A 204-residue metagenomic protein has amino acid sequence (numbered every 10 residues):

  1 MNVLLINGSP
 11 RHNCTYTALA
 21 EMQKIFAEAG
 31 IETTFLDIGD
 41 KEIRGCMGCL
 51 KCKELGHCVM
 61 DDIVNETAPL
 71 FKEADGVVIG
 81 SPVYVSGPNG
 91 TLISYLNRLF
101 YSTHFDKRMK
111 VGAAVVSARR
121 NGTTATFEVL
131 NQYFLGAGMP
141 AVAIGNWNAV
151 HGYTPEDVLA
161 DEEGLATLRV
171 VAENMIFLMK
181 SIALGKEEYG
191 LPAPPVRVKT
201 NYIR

Functional and structural regions predicted by a protein language model:
N2-A29: N-terminal beta1-alpha1 ligand-phosphate binding loop
I6-S9, I38, V116-R119: Cofactor-binding loop segments of dinucleotide-utilizing enzymes, especially the Rossmann-like FAD- and NAD(P)+-binding
K24-I31, G76, F100-H104, L135-M139 (+1 more regions): Generic secondary-structure signature for well-ordered alpha-helical cores
E32-K41: A short beta-strand-loop structural module common to alpha/beta enzyme folds
K41-F71, V198-R204: Cysteine-cluster motifs in flexible loop/terminal segments that predominantly coordinate metals
V59-N146: Helix-loop-strand module that forms the ligand-binding subsite of alpha/beta enzymes
P140-R204: Glycine-rich phosphate/pyrophosphate-binding loop and the adjoining helix
